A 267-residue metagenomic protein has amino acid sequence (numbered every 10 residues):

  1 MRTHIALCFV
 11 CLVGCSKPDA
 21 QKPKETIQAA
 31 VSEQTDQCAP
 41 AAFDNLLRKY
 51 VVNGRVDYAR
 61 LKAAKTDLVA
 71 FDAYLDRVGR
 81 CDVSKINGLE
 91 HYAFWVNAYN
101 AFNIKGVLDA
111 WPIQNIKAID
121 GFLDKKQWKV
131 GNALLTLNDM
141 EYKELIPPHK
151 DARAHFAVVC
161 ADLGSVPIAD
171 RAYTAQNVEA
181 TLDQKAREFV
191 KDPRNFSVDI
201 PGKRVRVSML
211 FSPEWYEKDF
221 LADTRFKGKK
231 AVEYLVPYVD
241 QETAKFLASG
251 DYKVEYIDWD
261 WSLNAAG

Functional and structural regions predicted by a protein language model:
R2-C8: Sec-dependent signal peptide recognition, specifically the positively charged N-region followed immediately by
F9-V10, S32: Processing junctions and N-termini across compartments
L12-G14: C-terminal motif of bacterial Sec signal peptides marking the signal peptidase cleavage site
P18-G267: Interaction/scaffold regions that mediate signaling and macromolecular assembly across diverse proteins
